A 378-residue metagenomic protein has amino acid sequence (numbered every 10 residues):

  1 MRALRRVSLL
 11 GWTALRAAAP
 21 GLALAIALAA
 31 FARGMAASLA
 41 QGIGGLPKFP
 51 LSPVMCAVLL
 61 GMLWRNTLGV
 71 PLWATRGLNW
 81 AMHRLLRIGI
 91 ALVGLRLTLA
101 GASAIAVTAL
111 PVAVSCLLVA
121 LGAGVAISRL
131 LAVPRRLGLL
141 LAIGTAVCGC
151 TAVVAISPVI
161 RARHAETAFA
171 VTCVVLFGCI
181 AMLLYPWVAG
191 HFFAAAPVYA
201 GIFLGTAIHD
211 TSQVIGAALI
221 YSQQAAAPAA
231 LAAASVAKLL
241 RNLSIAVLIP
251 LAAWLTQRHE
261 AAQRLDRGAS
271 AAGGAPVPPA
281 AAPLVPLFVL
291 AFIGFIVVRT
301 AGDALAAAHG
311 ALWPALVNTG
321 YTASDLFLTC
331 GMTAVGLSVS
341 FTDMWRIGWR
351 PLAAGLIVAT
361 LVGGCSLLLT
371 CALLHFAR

Functional and structural regions predicted by a protein language model:
R2-A81, V93-A100, V247-S324, G331-D343 (+2 more regions): Structural signature of multi-pass alpha-helical membrane transport proteins
P20-L24, W80-G89, V93-V125, A168-I180 (+4 more regions): Entry/N-cap segments of selected transmembrane alpha helices and their immediately preceding amphipathic helices
A25-A30, L59, M82-L95, I143-V153 (+4 more regions): Small-residue-rich segments of transmembrane alpha-helices in multi-pass membrane proteins, especially helix faces
Q41, L68-V70, L97-L99, L130-L137 (+5 more regions): Juxtamembrane helix-boundary/capping and inter-helix hinge elements in multi-pass membrane proteins
L46-L60, A81-L85, I105-L118, A142-T145 (+3 more regions): Structural signature of hydrophobic alpha-helical transmembrane segments
G69-R76, A104-V112, R136-L139, F169-A170 (+4 more regions): Short alpha-helical transmembrane interface motifs in multi-pass membrane proteins
V133-A181, V198-Q223, A323: Alpha-helical membrane segments and immediately flanking helix-loop junctions that form or couple to the substrate/ion
M182-P186, G190-F193, T206-P279, P283-L284 (+1 more regions): Membrane-embedded hairpin module used as a gating/binding unit in multi-pass transport and secretion proteins
